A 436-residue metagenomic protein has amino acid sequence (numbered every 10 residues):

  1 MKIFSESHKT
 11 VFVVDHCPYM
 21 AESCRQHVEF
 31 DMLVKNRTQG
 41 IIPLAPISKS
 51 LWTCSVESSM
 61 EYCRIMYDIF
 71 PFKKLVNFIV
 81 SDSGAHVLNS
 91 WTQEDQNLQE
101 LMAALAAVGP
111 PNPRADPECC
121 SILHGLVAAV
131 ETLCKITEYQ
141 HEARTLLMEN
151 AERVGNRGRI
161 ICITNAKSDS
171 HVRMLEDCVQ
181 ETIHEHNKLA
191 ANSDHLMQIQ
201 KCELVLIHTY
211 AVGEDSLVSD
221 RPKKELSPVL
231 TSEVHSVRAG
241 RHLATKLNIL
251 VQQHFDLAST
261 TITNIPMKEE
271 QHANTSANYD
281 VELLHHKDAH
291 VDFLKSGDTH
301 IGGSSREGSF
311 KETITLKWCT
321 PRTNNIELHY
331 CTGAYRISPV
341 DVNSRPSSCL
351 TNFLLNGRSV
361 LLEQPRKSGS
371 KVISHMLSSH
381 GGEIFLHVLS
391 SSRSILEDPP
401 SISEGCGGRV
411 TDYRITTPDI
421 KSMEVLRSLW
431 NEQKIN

Functional and structural regions predicted by a protein language model:
M1-S276: Intrinsically disordered, low-complexity, Ser/Thr/Glu/Asp/Lys/Arg-enriched terminal regions and linkers of eukaryotic
R153-G155, K167-N436: Eukaryote-biased recognition of electropositive, low-complexity segments and basic polyanion/acidic-motif-binding
